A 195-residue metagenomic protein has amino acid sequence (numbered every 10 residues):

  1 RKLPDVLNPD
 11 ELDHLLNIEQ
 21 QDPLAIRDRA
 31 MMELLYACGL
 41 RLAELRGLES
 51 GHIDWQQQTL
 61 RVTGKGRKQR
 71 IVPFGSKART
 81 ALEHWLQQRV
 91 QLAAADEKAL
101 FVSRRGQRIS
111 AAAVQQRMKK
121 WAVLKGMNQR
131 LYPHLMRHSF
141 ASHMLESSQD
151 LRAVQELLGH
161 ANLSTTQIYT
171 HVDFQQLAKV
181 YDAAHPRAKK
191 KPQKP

Functional and structural regions predicted by a protein language model:
R1-P195: Conserved catalytic core of the tyrosine transesterase superfamily
